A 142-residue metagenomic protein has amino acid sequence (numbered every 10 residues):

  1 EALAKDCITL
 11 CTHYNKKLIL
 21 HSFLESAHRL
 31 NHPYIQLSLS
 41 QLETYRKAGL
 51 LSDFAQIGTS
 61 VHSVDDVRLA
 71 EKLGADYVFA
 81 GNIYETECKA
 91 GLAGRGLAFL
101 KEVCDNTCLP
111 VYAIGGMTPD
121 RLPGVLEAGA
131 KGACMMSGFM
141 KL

Functional and structural regions predicted by a protein language model:
A2-L20, L39-L42, K47-S63, A93-T118: Alpha-helix-loop-beta-strand connector modules within alpha/beta enzyme cores
D6-T9, R29-N31, I83-Y84: N-terminal start-of-chain detector that recognizes signal peptides and the immediate post-cleavage beginning
Y14, L30-N31, S52-D53, L73-G74 (+2 more regions): Short, structured coil segments at secondary-structure junctions
F23-E25, R29-L30, V64-G81, G124-A128: Alpha/beta enzyme core
S26-P33, Y45-S52, R68-L73, L142: Short loop/helix-cap segments at secondary-structure boundaries that form the rim of catalytic
I35-L37: Short, well-ordered secondary-structure micro-motifs within conserved domains or adaptor modules
L39-K47, Y77-G91, P119-L142: Glycine-rich phosphate-binding active-site loops on the catalytic face of alpha/beta enzymes
H62-D65, G138: Alpha-helix/helix-capping structural signal
